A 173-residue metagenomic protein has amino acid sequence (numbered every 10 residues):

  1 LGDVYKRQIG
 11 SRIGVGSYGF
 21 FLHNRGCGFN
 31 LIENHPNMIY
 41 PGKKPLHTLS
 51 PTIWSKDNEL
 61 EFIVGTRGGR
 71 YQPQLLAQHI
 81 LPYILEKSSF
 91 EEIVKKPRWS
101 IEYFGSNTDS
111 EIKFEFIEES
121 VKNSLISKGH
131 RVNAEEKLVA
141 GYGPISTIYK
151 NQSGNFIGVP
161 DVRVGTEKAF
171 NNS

Functional and structural regions predicted by a protein language model:
L1-Y5: Short, small-residue-biased leader/transition segments that mark boundaries at the very start of proteins
K6-S173: N-terminal nucleophile
